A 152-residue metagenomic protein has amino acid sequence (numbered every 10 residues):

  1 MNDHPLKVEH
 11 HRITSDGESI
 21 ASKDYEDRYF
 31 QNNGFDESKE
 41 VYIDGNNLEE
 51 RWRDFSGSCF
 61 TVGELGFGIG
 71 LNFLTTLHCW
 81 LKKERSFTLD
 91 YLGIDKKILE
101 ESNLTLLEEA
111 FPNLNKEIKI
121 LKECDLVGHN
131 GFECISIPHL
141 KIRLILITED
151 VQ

Functional and structural regions predicted by a protein language model:
M1, P5-S15, L107, N113-L121: N-terminal presequences and immediately downstream first alpha-helices
N2-T61, G68-K83: Class I SAM-dependent methyltransferase Rossmann-like catalytic core, especially the SAM/SAH-binding loop
N32-F35, K97, D150: Short, solvent-exposed helix-helix connector turns and helix-capping sites enriched in acidic/polar residues
G57, S86, H139-K141: Short, well-ordered coil/turn elements that cap or connect secondary structure elements
G63-L65, I94: Conserved beta-strand/loop positions that form the S-adenosyl-L-methionine
T88-D95: Conserved SAM-binding motif I beta-strand of class I
K97-L104: A short beta-to-alpha transition loop/helix N-cap that caps and shapes the active-site region
T105-Q152: S-adenosyl-L-methionine
